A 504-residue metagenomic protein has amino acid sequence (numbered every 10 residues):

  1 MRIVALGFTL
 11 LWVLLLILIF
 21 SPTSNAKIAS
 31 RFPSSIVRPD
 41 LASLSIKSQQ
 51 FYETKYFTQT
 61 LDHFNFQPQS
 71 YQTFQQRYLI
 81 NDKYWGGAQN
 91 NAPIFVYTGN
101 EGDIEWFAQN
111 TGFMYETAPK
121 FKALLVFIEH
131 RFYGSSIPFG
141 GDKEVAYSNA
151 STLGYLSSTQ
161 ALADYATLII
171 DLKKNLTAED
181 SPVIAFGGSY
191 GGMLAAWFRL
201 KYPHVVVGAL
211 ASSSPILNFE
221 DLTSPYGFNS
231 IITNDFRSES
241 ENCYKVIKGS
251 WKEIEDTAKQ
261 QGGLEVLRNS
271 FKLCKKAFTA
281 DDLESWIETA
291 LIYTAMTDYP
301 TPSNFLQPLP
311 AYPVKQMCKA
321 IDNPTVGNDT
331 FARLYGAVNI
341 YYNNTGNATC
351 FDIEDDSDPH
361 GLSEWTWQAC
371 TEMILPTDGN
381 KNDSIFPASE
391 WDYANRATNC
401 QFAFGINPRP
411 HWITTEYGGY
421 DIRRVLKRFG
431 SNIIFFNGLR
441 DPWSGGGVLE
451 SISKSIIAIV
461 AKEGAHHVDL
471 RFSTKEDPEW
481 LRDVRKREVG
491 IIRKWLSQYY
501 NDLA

Functional and structural regions predicted by a protein language model:
R2-L124, S135, G141, R440 (+1 more regions): Catalytic-loop region of hydrolases
S70-F74, G154-A166, L481-V489: Phosphate/oxyanion-binding active-site loops and adjacent basic polyanion-contact surfaces
A92-I94, G99-A163, S455-S473: Active-site machinery of serine-nucleophile hydrolases
A163-D180: Conserved acidic catalytic loop of the alpha/beta-hydrolase fold
T177-S189: Alpha/beta-hydrolase fold nucleophile elbow
G187-G191, A195, R199, D441: Gly/Ala-rich beta-loop-alpha elbow adjacent to hydrolase catalytic centers
H204-I321: A catalytic-pocket lid/entrance helix-loop region that shapes and gates access to the active site across common
L283-A504: C-terminal subdomain of alpha/beta-hydrolase-fold enzymes, centered on the catalytic histidine and its supporting
